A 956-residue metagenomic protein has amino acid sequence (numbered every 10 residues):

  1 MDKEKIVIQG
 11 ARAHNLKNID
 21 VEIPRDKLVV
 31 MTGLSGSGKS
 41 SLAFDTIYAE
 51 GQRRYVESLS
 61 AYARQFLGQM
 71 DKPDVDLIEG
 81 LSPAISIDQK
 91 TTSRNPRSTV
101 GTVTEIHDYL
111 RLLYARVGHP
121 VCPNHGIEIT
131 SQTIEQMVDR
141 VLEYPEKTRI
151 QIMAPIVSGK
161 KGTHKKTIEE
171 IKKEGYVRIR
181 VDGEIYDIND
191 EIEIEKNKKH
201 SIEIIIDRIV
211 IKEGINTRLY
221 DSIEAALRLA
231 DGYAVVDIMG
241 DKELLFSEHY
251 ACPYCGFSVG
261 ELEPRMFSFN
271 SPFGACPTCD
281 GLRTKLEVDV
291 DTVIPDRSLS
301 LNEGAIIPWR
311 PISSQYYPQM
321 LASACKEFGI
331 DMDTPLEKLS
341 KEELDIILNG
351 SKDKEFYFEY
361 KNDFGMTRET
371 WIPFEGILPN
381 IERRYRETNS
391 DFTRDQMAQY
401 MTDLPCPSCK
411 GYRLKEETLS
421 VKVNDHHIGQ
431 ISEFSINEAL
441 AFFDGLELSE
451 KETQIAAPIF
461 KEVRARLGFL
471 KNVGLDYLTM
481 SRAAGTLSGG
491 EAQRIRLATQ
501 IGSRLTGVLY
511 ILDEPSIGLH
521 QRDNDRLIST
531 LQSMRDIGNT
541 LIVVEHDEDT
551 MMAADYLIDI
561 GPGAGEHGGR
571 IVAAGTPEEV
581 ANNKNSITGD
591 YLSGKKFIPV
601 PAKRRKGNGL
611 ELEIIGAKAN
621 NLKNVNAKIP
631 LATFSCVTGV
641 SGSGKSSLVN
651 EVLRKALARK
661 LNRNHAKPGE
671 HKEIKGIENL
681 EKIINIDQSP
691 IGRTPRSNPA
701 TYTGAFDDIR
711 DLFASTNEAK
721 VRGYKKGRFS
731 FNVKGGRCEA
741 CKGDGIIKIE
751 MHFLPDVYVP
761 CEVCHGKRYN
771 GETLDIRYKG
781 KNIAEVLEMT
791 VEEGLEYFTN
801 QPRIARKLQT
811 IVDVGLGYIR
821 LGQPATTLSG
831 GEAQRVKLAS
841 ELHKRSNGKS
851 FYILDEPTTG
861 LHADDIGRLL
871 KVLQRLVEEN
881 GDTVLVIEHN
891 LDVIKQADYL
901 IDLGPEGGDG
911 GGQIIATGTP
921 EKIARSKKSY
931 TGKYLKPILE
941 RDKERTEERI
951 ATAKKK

Functional and structural regions predicted by a protein language model:
M1-K956: Conserved phosphate-binding elements of NTP-dependent enzyme cores
